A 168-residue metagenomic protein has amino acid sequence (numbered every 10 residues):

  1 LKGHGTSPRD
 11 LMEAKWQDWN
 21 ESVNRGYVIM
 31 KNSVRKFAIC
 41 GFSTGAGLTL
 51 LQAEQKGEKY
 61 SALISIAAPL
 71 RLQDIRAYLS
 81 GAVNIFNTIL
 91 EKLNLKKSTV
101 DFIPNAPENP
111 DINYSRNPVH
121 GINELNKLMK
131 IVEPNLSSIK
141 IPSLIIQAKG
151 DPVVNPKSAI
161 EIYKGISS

Functional and structural regions predicted by a protein language model:
S7-S33, A38: Catalytic nucleophile-loop/oxyanion-hole region of alpha/beta-hydrolase and closely related hydrolase-like folds
A38, S61-I64: Residue in the alpha/beta-hydrolase core beta-strand immediately N-terminal to the catalytic nucleophile
C40-A46, I66, A148: Conserved alpha/beta-hydrolase "nucleophile elbow" surrounding the catalytic nucleophile
A46-G57, L63: Short glycine-enriched nucleophile-adjacent loop and the immediately C-terminal alpha-helix near the catalytic center
I64-I75: Active-site nucleophile loop of the alpha/beta-hydrolase fold
P118-L136, I141: Active-site nucleophile elbow and catalytic-triad environment of alpha/beta-hydrolase enzymes
I139, I145-Q147, D151: Short beta-strand/loop motif that positions the catalytic acidic residue of the alpha/beta-hydrolase fold
I141, N155-K164: Short alpha-helix in the alpha/beta-hydrolase fold that links the catalytic acid
